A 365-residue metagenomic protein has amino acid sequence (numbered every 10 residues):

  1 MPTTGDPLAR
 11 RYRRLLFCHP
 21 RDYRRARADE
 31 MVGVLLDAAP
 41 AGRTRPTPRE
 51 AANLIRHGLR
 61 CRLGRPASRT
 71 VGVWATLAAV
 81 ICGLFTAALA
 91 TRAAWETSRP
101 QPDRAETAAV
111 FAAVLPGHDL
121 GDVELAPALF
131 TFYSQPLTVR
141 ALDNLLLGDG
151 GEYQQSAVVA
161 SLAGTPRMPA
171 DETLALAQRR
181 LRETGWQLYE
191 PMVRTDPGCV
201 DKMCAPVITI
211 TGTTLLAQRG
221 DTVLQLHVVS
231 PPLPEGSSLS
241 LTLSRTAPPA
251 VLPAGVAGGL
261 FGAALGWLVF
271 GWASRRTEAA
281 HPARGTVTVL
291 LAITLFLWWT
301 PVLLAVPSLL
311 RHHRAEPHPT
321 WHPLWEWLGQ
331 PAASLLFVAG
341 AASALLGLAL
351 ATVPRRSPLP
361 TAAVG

Functional and structural regions predicted by a protein language model:
M1-R14: Short, charge-enriched, intrinsically disordered boundary segments that mark the beginning of a structured element
G33, D37-A93: Cytosolic juxtamembrane regions of integral membrane proteins
P46, T211-T246: Extended, hydrophilic extramembrane loops/domains of integral membrane proteins
R92-A109, V229-G255, V302-F337: Membrane interfacial helix motifs at helix-loop boundaries and amphipathic/re-entrant anchors
A93-S161, H313-E316, V364: Compositionally biased P/S/T/G-rich terminal and signal peptide-adjacent segments that lie outside catalytic cores
R167-M192: Amphipathic alpha-helical segments
W186-H227: Extracytoplasmic/lumenal ectodomains and periplasmic regions of secretory and membrane proteins
F261-G365: Alpha-helical transmembrane segments forming the membrane-embedded cores of inner-membrane proteins across
